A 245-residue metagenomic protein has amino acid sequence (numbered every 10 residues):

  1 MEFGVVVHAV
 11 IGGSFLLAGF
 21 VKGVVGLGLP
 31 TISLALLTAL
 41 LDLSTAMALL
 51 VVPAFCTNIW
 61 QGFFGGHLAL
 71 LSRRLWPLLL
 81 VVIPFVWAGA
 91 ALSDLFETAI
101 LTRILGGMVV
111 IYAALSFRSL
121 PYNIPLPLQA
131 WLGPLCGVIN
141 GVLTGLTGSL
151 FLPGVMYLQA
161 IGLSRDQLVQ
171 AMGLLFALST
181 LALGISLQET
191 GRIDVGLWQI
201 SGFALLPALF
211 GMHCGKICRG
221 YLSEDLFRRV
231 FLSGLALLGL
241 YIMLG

Functional and structural regions predicted by a protein language model:
M1-L40, Y122-M172, S179: Selected transmembrane alpha-helices and immediately adjacent juxtamembrane segments of polytopic inner-membrane
V7-H8, G13, L37-F55, A99-V109 (+2 more regions): Structural signature of hydrophobic alpha-helical transmembrane segments
G13, L17, V52-I59, W76 (+8 more regions): Hydrophobic residues within alpha-helical transmembrane segments of multi-pass solute transporters/permease subunits
P30, D42, E97, L101 (+2 more regions): A helix-boundary/kink motif common to multi-pass secondary transporters, especially Major Facilitator Superfamily
L40-L43, G65-L71, Q159-Q167, T190-D194: Juxtamembrane helix-boundary/capping and inter-helix hinge elements in multi-pass membrane proteins
A46, A88-L92, L143-S149, L183-S186 (+1 more regions): Hydrophobic alpha-helical transmembrane segments in multi-pass integral membrane proteins
L49-T98, T180-E224: Selective hydrophobic functional segments
N58-H67, A90, L95, I104-L128 (+2 more regions): Transmembrane helix exit motif
